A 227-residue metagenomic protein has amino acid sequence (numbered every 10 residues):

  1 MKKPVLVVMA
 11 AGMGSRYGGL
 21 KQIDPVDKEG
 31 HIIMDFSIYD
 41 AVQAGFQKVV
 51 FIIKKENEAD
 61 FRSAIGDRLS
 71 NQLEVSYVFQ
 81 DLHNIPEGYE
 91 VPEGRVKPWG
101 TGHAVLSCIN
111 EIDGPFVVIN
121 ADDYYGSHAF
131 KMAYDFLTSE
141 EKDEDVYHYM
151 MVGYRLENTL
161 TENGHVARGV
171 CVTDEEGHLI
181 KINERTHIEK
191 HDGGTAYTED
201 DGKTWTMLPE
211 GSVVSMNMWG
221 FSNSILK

Functional and structural regions predicted by a protein language model:
M1-G14, K28-N120, Y125-M132, S139 (+1 more regions): Conserved N-terminal catalytic core of the sugar/cofactor nucleotidyltransferase
M9, N120-A121, V152-R155, F221-S222: A secondary-structure boundary/capping signal
G19-L20: Conserved catalytic-core motifs of eukaryotic protein kinase domains, centered on the activation segment
D24-V26, G30, I112, Y134 (+2 more regions): Generic secondary-structure boundary signal with a strong preference for alpha-helix termini
I53, G220-F221: A conserved hydrophobic position in a structured secondary element of the catalytic/binding core that shapes
S127-W219: Conserved core of the sugar-phosphate nucleotidyltransferase
S224-K227: Aromatic-glycine-rich donor-binding/catalytic loop that engages nucleotide-sugar donors across glycosyltransferases
